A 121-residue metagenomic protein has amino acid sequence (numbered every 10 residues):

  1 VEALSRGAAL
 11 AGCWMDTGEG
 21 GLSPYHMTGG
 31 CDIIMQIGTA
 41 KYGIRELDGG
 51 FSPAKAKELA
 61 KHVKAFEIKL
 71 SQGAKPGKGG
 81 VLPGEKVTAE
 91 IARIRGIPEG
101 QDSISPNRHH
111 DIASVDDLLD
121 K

Functional and structural regions predicted by a protein language model:
V1-K121: Active-site entrance/lid segments in N-terminal catalytic domains of soluble metabolic enzymes
